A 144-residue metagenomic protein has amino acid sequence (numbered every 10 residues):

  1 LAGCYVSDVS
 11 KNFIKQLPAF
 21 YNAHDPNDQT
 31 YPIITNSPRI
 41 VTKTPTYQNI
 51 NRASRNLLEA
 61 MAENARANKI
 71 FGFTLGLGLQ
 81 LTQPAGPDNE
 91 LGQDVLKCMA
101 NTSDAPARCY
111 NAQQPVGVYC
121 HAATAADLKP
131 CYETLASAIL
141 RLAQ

Functional and structural regions predicted by a protein language model:
L1-Q144: P/S/T/G-enriched low-complexity
